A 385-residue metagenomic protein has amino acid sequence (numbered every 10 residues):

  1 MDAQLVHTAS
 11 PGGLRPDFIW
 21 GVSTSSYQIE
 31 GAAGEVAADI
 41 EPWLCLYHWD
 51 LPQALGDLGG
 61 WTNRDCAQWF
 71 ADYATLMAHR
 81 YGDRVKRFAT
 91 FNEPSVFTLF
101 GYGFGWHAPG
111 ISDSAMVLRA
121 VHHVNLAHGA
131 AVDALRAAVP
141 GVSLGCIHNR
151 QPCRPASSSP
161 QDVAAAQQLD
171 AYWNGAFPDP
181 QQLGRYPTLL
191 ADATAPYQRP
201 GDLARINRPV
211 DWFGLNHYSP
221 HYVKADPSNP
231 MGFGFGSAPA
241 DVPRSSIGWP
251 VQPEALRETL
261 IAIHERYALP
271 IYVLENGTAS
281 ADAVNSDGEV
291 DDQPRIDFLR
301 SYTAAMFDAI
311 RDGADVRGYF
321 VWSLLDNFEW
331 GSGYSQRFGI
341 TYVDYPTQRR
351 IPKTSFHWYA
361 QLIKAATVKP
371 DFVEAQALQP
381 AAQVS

Functional and structural regions predicted by a protein language model:
D2-V36, I40-S385: Active-site region of glycoside hydrolase catalytic domains
